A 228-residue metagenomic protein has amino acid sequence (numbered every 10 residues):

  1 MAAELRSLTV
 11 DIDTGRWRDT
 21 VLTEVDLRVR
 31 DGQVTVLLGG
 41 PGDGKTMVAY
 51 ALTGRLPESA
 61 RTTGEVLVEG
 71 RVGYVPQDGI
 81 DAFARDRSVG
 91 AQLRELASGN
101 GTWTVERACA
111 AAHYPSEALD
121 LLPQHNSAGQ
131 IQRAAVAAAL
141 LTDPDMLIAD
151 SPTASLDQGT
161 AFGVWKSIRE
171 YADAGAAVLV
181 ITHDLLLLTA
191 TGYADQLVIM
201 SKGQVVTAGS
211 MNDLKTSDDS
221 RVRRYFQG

Functional and structural regions predicted by a protein language model:
D78, R85-G101: Q-loop/switch helix immediately C-terminal to the Walker
L122-N126, Q130: Conserved ABC ATPase signature
V136: Hydrophobic anchor residue at the start of the ABC signature
D143: Conserved catalytic motifs of ABC-family nucleotide-binding domains
L147-S151: Catalytic Walker B motif of ABC-type/P-loop ATPase nucleotide-binding domains
I199, M211-G228: C-terminal boundary and immediately downstream tail of ABC-type ATPase nucleotide-binding domains
